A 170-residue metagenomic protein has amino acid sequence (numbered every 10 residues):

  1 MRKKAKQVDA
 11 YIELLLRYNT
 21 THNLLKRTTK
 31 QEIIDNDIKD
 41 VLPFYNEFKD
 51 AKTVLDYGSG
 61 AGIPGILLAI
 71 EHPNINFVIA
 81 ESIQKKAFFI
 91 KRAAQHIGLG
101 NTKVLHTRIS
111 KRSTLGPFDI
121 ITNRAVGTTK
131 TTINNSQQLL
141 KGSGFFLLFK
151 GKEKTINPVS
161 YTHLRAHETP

Functional and structural regions predicted by a protein language model:
M1-D50, H96-I97: Class I SAM-dependent transferase core
L42-P117, N123: Conserved SAM/SAH cofactor-binding pocket of Class I
I75, S143-G144: A short helix->loop->beta-strand "cap" motif at the edges of active sites that frequently abuts
I120-K130: A short SAM/SAH-binding and catalytic strip from SAM-dependent methyltransferases
I133-G142: A short glycine-rich, Lys/Arg-flanked "PGG" loop and its adjoining helix->strand segment in the class I
G144-G151: Conserved beta-strand signature within the Rossmann-like core of class I S-adenosyl-L-methionine
G151-Y161: Conserved class I S-adenosyl-L-methionine
H163-P170: Single conserved hydrophobic/aromatic residue that forms the stacking wall/gate of nucleotide- or nucleobase-binding
